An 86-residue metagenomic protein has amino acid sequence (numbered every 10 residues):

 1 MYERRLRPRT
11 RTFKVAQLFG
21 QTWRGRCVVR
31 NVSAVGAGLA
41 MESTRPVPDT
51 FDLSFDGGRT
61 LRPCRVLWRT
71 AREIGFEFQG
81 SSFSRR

Functional and structural regions predicted by a protein language model:
M1-V32, Q79-R86: N-terminal helix initiation/capping motif
R7, A40-R45: Short, surface-exposed secondary-structure edge patches
K14-G20, P48-G58: Short conserved beta-strand and strand-loop elements enriched in small hydrophobics with frequent Asp/Gly
W23, A34-V35, R69-E73: Short, conserved beta-turn/loop elements at beta-strand boundaries and strand-helix junctions
R26-V29, R62-L67: Short beta-strand-centered aromatic/proline hotspots
A37-M41, R72-S81: Short, solvent-exposed secondary-structure boundary/capping segments
S43, F55-G57, W68: Non-cytosolic beta-sheet module surface loops
P46-T50, S84-R85: Short, conserved charged micro-motifs
